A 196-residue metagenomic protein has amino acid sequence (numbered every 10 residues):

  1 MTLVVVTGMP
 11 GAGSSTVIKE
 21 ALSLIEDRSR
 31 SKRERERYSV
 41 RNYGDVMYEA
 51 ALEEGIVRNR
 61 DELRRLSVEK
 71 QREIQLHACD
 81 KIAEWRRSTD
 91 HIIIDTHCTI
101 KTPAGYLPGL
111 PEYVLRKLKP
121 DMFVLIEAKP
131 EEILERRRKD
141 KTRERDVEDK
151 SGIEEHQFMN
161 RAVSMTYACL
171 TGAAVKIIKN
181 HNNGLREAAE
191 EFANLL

Functional and structural regions predicted by a protein language model:
V6: Hydrophobic anchor at the beta1->P-loop junction of P-loop NTPases
M9: P-loop (Walker A) phosphate-binding loop of NTP-binding proteins
S14: Conserved lysine of the Walker
V17: Hydrophobic positions on the alpha1 helix immediately C-terminal to the Walker A/P-loop
S23-S39: Post-Walker A helix-loop "phosphate-sensing" segment adjacent to the P-loop in P-loop NTPases
R35-P108: ATP-dependent small-molecule kinase phosphotransfer cores that center on conserved nucleotide phosphate-binding segments
T96-D140: ATP-dependent NMP and nucleoside kinases share a basic, alpha-helical "lid"
T142, R161-L196: NTP-dependent small-molecule kinase module
